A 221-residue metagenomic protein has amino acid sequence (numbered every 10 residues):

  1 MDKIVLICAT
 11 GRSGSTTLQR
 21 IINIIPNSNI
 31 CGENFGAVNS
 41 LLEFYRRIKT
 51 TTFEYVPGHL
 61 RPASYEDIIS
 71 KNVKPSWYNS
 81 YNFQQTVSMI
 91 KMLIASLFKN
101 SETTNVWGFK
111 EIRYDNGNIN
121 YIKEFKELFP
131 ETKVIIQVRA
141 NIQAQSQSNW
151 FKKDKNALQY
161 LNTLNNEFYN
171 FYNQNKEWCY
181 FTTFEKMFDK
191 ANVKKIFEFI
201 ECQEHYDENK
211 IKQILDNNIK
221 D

Functional and structural regions predicted by a protein language model:
M1, I94, G108, N170-N173 (+2 more regions): Polar low-complexity intrinsically disordered regions
M1-M89, Y206, K210-D221: PAPS-dependent sulfotransferase catalytic core
L6, T10, T16-L18, S96 (+2 more regions): Short, flexible coil/linker segments at or flanking structured domains
Q85-A95, N165-N170: Catalytic alpha-helical scaffold of carbohydrate-active enzymes acting on polysaccharides/glycoconjugates
F98-Y206: PAPS-dependent sulfotransferase catalytic domain
